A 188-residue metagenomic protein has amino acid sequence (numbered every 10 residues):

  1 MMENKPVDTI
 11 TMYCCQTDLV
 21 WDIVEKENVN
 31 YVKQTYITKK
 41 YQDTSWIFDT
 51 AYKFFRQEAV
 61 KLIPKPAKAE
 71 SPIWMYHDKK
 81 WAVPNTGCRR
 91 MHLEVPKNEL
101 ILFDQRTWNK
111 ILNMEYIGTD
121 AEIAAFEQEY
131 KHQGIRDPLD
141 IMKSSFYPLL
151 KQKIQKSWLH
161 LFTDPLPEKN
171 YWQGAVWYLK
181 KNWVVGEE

Functional and structural regions predicted by a protein language model:
M2-T11, T17-W46, A69-S71, W81-R89 (+1 more regions): Conserved NAD+-utilizing ADP-ribose enzyme module
D43-K68: Short alpha-helix boundary/capping and kink motifs at helix termini
D78: Divalent-cation-assisted or electrostatically stabilized phosphate/pyrophosphate-binding catalytic cores
